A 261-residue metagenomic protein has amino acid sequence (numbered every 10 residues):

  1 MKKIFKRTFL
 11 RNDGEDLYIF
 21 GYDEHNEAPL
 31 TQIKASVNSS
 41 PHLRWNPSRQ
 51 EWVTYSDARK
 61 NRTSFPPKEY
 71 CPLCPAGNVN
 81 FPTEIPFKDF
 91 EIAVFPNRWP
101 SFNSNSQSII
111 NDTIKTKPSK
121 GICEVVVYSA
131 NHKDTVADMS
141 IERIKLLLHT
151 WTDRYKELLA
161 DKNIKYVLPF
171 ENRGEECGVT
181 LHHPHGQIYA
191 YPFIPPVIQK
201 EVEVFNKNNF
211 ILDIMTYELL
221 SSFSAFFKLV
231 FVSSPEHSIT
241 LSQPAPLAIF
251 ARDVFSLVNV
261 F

Functional and structural regions predicted by a protein language model:
M1-F261: HIT superfamily nucleotide-processing domains
